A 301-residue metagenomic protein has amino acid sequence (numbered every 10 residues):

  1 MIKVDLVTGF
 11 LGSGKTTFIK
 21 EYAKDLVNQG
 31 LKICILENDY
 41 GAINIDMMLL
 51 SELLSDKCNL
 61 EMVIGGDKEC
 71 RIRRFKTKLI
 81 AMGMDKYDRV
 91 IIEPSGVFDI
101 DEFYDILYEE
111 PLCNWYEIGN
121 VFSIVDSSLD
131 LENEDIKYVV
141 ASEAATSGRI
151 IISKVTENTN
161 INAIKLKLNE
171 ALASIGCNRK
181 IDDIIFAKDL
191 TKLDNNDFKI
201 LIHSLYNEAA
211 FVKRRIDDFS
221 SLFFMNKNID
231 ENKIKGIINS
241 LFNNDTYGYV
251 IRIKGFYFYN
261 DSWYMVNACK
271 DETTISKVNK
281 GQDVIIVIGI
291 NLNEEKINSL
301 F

Functional and structural regions predicted by a protein language model:
I2-S13, T17-N133: Nucleotide-state-sensitive switch-loop elements of NTP-binding domains
A23, L79, Y104, K235-I238 (+1 more regions): A generic alpha-helix structural signal
K32-L36, K254-Y257, V287: Short, hydrophobic beta-strand segments that form beta-sheet elements in well-ordered domains
E37, G66, P94, K154 (+2 more regions): Conserved residues at beta->alpha junctions
E37, V125, A268-K270, G289: Flexible glycine-/small-residue-rich
R89-F186: Phosphate/Mg2+-binding loops and adjacent switch elements in nucleotide/diphosphate-handling enzyme cores
T146-I152, T156-N279, L292-E294, L300: C-terminal accessory "lid"/substrate-recognition subdomains
K280-I288: C-terminal engagement modules used by replication, chromatin/transcription, nuclear envelope/ESCRT, and ubiquitin
